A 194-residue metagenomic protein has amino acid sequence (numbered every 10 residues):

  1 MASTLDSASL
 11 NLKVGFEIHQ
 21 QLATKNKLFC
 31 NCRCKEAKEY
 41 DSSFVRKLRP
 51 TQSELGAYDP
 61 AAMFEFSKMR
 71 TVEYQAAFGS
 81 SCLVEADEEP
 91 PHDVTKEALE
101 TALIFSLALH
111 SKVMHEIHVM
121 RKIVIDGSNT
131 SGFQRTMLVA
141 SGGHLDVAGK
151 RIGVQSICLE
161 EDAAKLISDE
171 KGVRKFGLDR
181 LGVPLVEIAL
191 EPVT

Functional and structural regions predicted by a protein language model:
A2-T194: Basic, nucleic-acid-interacting segments
